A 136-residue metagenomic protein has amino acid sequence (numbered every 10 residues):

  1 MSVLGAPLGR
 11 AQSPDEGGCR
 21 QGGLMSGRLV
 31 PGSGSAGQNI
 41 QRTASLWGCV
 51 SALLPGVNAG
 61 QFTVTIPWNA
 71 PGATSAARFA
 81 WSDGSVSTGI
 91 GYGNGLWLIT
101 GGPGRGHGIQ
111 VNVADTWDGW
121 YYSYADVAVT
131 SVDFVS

Functional and structural regions predicted by a protein language model:
M1-A11: Secretory targeting and sorting signals
Q12-R20: Cleaved targeting-peptide boundary
P14, T43, I109-N112: Compositionally biased, intrinsically disordered low-complexity segments enriched in polar/proline residues
G27-R105: Predominantly extracellular/secreted and cell-surface proteins with exposed, flexible low-complexity segments
P103-S136: Extracellularly exposed regions in secreted/surface proteins, prominently low-complexity, repeat-rich
